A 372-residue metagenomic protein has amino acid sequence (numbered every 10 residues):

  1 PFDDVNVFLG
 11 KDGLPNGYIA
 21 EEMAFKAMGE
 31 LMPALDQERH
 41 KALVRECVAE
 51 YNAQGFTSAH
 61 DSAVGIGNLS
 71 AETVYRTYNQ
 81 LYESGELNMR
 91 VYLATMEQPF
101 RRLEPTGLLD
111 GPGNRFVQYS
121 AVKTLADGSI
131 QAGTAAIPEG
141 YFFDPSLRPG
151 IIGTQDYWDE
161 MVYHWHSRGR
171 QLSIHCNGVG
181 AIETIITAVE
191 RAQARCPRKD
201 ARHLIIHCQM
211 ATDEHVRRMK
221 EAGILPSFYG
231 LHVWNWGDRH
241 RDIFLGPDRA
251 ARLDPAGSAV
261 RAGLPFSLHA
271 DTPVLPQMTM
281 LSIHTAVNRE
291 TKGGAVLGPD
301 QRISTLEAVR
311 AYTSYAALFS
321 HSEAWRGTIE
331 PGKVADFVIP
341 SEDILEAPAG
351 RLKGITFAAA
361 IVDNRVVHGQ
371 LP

Functional and structural regions predicted by a protein language model:
P1-P105, T124, S129-A181, A194 (+5 more regions): Divalent metal-binding segments
P1-V5, R115, A121, A270-T272: Structured, non-catalytic alpha/beta "coupling" segments that mediate domain-domain communication and provide generic
G29-M32, A135, G237-R241, P372: Short acidic, glycine/proline-rich loop/turn micro-motifs
A42, Y163-S173, G180-H203, H207-C208 (+4 more regions): His/Asp/Glu-enriched, well-ordered alpha-helical/loop segment that forms or immediately abuts the divalent-metal
Y82-S84, L108-V117, C196-R198, M219-G223: Acidic (Asp/Glu)-rich catalytic clusters
R102-P112, F228: Substrate-binding cleft/loops of secretory-pathway carbohydrate-active enzymes
N114-T134, I224-W234: Non-cysteine beta-strand/loop elements that form the S-adenosyl-L-methionine
T356-P372: Short peripheral tails and domain-boundary helices/loops at the edges of structured domains
